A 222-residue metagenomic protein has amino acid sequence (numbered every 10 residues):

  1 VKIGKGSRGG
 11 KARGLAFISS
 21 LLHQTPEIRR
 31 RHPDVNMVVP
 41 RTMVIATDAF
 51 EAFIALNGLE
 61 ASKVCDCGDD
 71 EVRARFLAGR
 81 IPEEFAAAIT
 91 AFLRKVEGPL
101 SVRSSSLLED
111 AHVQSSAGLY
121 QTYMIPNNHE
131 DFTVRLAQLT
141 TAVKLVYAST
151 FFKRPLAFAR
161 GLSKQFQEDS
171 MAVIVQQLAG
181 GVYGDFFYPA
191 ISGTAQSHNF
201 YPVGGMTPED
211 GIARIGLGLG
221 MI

Functional and structural regions predicted by a protein language model:
V1-R30, G79-I222: Conserved mixed alpha/beta core segments that line enzyme active sites in large multi-domain catalysts
V1-V64, D69-E83: A conserved helix-loop-beta module that forms one wall/lid of the active-site cleft in ATP-utilizing catalytic domains
